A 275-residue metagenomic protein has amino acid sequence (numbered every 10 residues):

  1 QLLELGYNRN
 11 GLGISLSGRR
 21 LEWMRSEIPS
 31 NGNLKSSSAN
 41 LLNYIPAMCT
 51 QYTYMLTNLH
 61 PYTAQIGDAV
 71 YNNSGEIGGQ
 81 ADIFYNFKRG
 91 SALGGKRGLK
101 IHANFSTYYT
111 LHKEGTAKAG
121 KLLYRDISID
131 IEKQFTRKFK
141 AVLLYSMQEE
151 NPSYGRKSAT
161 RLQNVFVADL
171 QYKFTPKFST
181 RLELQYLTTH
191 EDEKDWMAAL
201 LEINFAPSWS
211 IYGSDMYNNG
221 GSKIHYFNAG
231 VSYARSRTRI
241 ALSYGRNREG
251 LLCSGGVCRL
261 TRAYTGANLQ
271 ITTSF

Functional and structural regions predicted by a protein language model:
Q1-F275: Exposed, low-structure sequence patches enriched in small/polar residues
